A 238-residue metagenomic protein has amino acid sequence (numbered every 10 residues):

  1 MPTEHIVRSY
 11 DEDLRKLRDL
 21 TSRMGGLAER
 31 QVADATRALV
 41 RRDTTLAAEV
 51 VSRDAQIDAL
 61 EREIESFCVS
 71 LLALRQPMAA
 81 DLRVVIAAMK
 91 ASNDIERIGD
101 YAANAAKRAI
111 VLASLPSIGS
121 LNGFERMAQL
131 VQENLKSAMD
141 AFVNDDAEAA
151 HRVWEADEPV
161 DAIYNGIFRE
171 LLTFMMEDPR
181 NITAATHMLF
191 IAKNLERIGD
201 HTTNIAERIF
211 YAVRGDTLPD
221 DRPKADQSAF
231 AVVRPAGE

Functional and structural regions predicted by a protein language model:
M1-E238: Cytosolic, long alpha-helical scaffolding segments
